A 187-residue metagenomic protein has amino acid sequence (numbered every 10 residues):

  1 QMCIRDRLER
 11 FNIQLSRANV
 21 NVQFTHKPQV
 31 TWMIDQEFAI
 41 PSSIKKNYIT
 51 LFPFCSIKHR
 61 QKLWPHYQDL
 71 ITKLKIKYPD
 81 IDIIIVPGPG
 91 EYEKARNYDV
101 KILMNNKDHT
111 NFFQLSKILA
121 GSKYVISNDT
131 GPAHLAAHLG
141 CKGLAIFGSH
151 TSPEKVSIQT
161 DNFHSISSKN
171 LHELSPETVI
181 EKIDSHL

Functional and structural regions predicted by a protein language model:
Q1-L187: Catalytic machinery of carbohydrate-active enzymes, primarily nucleotide-sugar-dependent glycosyltransferases
